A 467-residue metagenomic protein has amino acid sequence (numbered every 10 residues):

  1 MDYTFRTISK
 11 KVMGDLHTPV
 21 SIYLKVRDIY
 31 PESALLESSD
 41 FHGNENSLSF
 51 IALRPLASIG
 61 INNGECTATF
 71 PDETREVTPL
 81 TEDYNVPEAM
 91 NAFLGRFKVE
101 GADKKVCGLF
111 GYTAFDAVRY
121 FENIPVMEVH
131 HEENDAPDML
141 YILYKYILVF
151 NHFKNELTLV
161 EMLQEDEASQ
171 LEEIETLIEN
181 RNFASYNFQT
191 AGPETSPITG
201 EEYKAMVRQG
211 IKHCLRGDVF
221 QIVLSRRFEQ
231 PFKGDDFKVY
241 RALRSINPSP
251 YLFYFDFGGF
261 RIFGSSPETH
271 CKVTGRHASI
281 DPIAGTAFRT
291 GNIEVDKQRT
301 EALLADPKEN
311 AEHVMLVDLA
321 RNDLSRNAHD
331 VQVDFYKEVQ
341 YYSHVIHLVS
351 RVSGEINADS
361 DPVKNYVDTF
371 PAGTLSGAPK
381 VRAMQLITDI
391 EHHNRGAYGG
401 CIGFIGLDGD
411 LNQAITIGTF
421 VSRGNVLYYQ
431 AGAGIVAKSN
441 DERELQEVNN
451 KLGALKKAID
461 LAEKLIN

Functional and structural regions predicted by a protein language model:
M1-N467: Extended alpha-helical targeting/anchoring segments, especially N-terminal organellar/secretory targeting helices
